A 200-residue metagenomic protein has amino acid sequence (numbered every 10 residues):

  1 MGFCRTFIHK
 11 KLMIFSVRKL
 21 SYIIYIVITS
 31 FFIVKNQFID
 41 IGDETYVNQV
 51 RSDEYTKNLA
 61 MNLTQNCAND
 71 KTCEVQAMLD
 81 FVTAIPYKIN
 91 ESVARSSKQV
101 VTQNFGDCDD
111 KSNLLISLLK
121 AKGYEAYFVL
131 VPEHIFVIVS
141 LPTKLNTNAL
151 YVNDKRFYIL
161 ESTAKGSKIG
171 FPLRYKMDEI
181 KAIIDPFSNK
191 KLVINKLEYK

Functional and structural regions predicted by a protein language model:
M1-K200: A structural boundary/capping signal
